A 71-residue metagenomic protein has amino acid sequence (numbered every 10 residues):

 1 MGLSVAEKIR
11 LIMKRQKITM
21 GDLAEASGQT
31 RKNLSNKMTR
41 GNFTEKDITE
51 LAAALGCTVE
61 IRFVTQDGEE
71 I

Functional and structural regions predicted by a protein language model:
V5, Q16, T44: Flexible coil/turn residues that form the inter-helical turn or adjacent wing/linker of helix-turn-helix
R10, G21, T49: Residues within the helices of the helix-turn-helix
M13, A24, A52: The alpha-helix within a helix-turn-helix
M13-R15, T39: Short amphipathic helical patch at the helix-1/turn junction of helix-turn-helix
K17-K32: Short alpha-helical DNA-recognition segment
G28-F43: Recognition helix of helix-turn-helix/homeodomain-like DNA-binding domains that insert into the DNA major groove
R40-A53: Short, basic-rich loop-to-helix N-cap that marks the start of a DNA-contacting helix
G56-I71: Short C-terminal boundary/hinge segments that cap the last helix of small helical domains
